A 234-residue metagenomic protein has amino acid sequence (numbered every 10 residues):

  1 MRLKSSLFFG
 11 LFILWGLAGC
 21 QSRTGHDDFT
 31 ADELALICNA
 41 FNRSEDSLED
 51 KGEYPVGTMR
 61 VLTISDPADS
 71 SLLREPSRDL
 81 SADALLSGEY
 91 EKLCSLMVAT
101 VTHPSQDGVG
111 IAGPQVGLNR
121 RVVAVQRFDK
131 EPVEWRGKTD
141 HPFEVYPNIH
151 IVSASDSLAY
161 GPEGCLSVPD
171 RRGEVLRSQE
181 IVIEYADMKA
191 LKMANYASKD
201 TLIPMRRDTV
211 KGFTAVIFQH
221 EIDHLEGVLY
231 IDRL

Functional and structural regions predicted by a protein language model:
M1-F8: Bacterial N-terminal signal peptides that target proteins for export
F9-G16: Bacterial N-terminal signal peptides
C20-L234: Positively charged
